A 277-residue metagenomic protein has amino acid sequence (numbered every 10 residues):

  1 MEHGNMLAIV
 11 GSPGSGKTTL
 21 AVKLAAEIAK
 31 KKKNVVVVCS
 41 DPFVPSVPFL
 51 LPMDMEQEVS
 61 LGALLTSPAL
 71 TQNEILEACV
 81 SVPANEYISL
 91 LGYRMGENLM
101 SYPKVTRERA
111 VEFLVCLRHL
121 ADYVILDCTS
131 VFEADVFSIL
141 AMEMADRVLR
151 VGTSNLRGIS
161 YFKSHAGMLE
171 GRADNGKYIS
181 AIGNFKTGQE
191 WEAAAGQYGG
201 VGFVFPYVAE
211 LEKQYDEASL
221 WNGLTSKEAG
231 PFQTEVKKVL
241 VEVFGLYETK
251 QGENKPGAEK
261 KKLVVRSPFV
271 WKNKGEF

Functional and structural regions predicted by a protein language model:
E2-F43, V47, L117: Walker A/P-loop phosphate-binding motif and the immediately C-terminal alpha-helix
K31-I88: Phosphate-binding loop that captures ATP/GTP phosphates
V38, G92-Y93, I125-D127, L149-T153 (+1 more regions): Conserved beta-strand segments of the P-loop GTPase G domain that flank and frequently precede/overlap
Q72-P83, S89-F132: Cytosolic-facing regulatory segments adjacent to core modules
H119, D135-N155: Inter-motif core of Ras-like GTPase G domains
Y123, R147, G200-F203: Well-ordered beta-strand positions
N184-S226: Beta-strand-loop-alpha "switch" segments that mediate conformational coupling across diverse proteins
E217-F277: NTP-binding/hydrolysis catalytic cores, primarily Walker-type P-loop NTPases
